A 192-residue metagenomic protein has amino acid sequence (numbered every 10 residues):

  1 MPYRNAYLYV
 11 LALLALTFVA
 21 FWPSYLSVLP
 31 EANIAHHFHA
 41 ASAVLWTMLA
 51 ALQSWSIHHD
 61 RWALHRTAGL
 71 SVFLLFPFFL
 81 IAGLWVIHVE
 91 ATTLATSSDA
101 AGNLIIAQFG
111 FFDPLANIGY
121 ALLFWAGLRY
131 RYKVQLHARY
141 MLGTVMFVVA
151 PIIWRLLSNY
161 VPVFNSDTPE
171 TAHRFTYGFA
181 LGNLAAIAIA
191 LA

Functional and structural regions predicted by a protein language model:
M1-A192: Alpha-helical membrane insertion/targeting regions
